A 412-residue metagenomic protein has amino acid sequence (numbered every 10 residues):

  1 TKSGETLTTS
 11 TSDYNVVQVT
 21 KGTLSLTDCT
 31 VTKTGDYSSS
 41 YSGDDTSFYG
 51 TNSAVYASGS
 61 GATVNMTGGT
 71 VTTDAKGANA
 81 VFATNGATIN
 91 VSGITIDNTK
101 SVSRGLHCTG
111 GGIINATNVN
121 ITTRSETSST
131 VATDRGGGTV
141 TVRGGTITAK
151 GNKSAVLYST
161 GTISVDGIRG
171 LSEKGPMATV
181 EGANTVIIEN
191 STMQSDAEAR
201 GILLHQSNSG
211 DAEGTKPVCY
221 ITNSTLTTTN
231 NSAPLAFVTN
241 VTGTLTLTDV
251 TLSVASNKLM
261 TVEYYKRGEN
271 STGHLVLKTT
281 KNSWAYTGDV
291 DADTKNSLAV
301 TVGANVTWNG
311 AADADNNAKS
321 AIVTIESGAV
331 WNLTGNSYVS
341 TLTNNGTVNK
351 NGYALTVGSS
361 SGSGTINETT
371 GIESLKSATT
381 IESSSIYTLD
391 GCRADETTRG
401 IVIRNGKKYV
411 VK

Functional and structural regions predicted by a protein language model:
T1-S40, L355, G364-I366: N-terminal segments that cap or nucleate solenoid repeat domains
K2-E5, T23-C29, T63-G68, T88-I94 (+14 more regions): All-beta strand scaffolds that present successive hydrophobic residues in beta-strands
T11-Q18, S40-A57, A75-F82, K100-H107 (+8 more regions): Extracellular beta-strand/beta-solenoid scaffold signature
S25-N98: Post-signal peptide N-terminal segment of secreted/secretory-pathway proteins
Y286-V290, N296-A314, K319, N332-E368: Leucine-rich solenoid repeat scaffolds
N367-D390: Residue-level detector of functionally pivotal "anchor" positions at catalytic/ligand-binding pockets or at interdomain
I401-K412: C-terminal tail/sorting-segment detector
